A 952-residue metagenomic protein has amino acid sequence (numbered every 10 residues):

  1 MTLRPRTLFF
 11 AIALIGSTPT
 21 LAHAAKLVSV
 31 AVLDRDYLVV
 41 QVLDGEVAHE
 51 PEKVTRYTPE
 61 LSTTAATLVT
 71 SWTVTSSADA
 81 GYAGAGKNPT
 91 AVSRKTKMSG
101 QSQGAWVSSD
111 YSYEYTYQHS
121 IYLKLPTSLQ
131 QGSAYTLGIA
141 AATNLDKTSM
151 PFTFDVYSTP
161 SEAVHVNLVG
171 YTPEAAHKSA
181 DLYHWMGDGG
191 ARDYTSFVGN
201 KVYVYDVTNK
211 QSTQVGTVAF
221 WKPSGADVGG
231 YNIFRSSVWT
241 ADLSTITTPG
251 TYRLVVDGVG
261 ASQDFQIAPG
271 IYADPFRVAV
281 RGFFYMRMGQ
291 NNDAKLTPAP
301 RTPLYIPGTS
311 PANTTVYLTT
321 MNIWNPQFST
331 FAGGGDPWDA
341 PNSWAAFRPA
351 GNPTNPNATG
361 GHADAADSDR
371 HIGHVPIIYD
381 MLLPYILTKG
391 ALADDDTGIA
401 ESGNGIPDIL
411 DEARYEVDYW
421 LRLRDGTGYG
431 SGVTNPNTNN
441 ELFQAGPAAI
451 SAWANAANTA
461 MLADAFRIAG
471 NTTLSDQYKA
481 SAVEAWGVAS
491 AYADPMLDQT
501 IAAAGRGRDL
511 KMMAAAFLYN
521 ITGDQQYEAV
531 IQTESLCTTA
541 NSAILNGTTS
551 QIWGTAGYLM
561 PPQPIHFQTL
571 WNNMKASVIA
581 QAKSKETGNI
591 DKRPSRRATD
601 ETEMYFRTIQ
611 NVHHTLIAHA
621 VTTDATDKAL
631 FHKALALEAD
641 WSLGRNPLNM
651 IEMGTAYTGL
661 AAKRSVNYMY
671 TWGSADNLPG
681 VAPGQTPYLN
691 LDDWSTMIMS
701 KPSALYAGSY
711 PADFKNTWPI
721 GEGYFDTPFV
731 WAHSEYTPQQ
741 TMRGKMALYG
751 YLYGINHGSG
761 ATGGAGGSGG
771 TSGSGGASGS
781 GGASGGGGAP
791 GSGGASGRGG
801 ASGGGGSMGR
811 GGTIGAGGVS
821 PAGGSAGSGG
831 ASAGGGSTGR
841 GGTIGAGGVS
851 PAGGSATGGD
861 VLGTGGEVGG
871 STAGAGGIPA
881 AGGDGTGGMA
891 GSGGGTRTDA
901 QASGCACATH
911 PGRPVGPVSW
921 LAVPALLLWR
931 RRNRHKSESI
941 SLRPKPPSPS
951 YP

Functional and structural regions predicted by a protein language model:
T20, S759-A922, L942-R943, Y951: Ser/Thr-rich, Pro/Gly/Ala-heavy low-complexity intrinsically disordered linkers and tails of secreted extracellular
S29-V32, L38-T116, V169-G170, A176-D257 (+5 more regions): Aromatic (Trp/Tyr) and acidic
K124-G132, S244-G250: Surface-exposed, short loops/turns at beta-strand junctions within beta-sandwich domains
T127-S161: Acidic, Ser/Thr/Gly/Pro-rich low-complexity segments and short DxT(G/T)-type signature motifs
T153-A176, A261-P300: Low-complexity, Pro/Ser/Thr- and charge-rich linker/hinge segments at domain boundaries
G270-A294, I409-G428, K479-L497, N520-L545 (+2 more regions): Long, well-ordered core segments of solenoidal/helical folds
G398-G405: Acidic, glycine-anchored loop motifs typical of Ca2+
L926-P952: C-terminal membrane-anchoring or membrane-association module
